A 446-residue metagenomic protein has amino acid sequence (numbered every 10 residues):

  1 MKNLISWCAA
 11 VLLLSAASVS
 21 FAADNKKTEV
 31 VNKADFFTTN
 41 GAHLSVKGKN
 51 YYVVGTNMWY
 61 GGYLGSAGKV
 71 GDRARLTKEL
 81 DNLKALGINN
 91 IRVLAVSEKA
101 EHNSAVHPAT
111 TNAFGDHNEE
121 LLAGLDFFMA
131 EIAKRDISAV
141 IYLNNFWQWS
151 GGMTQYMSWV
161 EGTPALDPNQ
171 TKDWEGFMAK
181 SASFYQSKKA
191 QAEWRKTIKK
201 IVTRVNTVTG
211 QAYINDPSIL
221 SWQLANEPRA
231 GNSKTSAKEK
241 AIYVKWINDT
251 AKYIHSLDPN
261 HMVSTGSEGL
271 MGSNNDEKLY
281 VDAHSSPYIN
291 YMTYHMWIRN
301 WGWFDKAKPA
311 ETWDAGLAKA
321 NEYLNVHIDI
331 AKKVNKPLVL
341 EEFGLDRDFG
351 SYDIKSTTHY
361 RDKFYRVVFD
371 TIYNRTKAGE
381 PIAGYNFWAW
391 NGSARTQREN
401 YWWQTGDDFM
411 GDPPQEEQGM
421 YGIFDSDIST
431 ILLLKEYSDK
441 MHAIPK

Functional and structural regions predicted by a protein language model:
M1-C8: Bacterial N-terminal signal peptides that target proteins for export
K2, D24-K27, A283: Polybasic, lysine/arginine-rich low-complexity segments
C8-A16: Bacterial N-terminal signal peptides
S20-A22: Boundary at the C-terminal end of the N-terminal hydrophobic targeting segment
E29-F304, T312-P337, F343-P445: Active-site mouth of glycoside hydrolases
A307: Amphipathic helical hotspot of TIR/SEFIR-family domains
